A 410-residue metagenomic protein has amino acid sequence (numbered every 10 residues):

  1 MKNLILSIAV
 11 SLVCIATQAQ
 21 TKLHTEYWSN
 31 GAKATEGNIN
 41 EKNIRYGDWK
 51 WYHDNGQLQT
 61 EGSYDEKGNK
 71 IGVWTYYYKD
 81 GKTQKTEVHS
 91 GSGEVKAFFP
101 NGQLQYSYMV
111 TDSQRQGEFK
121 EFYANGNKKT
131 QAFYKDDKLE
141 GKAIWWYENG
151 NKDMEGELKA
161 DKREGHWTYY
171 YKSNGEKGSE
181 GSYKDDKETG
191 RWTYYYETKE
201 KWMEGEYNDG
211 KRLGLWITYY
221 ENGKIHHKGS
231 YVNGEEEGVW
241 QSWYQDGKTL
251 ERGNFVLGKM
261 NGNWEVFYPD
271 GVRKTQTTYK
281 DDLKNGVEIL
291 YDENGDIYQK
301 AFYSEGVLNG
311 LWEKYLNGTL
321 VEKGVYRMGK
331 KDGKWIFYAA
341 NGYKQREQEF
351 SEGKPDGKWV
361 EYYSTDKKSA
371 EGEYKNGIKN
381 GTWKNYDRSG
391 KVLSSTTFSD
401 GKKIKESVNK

Functional and structural regions predicted by a protein language model:
M1-L23: Bacterial Sec-dependent N-terminal signal peptides
Q18-K410: Glycine/tyrosine- and acidic-biased, solvent-exposed loop/turn segments at the edges of beta-strands
